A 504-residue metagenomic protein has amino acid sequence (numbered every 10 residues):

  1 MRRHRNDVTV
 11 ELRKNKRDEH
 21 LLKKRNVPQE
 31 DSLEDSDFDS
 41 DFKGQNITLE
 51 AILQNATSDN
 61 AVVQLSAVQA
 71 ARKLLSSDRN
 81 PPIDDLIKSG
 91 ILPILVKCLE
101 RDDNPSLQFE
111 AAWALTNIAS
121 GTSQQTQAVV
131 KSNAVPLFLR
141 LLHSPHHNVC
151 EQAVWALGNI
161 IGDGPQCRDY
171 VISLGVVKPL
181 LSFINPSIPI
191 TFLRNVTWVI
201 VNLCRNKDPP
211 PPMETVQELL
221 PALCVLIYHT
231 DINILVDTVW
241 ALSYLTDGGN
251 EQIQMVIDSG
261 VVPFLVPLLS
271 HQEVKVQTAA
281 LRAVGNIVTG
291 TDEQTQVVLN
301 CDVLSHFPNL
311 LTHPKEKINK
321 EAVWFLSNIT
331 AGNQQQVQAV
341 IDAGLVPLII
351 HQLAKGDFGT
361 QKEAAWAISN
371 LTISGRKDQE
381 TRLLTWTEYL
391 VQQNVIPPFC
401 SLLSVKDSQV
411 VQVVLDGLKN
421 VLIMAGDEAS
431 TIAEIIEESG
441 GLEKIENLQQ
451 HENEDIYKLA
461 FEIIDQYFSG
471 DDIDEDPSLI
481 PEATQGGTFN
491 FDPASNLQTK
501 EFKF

Functional and structural regions predicted by a protein language model:
M1-N60, L65-K73, E428, G440-F504: Intrinsically disordered, low-complexity regulatory regions of large eukaryotic scaffold/signaling proteins
Q45-S89, I94-C98, D103-L107, A112-W113: Eukaryote-specific detector of the first structured module of a protein
L49-I52, V68, N80, L92 (+9 more regions): Residue-level signal for cytosolic alpha-helical hairpin/rod architecture
A51-L53, I94-K97, L137-L139, P179-L181 (+6 more regions): Buried hydrophobic core positions in alpha-solenoid tandem helical repeats
D59-K73, D103-A119, K131, H143-G162 (+15 more regions): Alpha-helical solenoid repeats of the armadillo/HEAT superfamily in eukaryotic scaffolding/adaptor proteins
D84, Q127, D169, P212 (+5 more regions): Recurring C-terminal helix/loop segment of individual leucine-rich repeat
G121, R140-L141, D163, D169 (+7 more regions): A structural feature that tracks compact, well-ordered secondary-structure segments with a strong bias toward
